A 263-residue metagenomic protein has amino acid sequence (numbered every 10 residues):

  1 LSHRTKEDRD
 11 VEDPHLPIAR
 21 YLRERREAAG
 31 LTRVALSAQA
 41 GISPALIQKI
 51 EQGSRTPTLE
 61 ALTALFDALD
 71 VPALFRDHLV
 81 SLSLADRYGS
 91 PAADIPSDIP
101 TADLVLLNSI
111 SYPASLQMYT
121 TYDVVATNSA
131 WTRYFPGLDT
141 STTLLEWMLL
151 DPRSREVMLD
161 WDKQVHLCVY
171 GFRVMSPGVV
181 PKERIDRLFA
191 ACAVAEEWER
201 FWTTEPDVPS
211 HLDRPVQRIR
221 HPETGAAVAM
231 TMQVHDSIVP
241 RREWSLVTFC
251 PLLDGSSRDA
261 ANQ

Functional and structural regions predicted by a protein language model:
L1-A28: A short, Lys/Arg-rich alpha-helix, primarily the initiator
L1-T5, E60-D98: Short amphipathic recognition helices of helix-turn-helix/homeodomain-type DNA-binding modules
V11, Y88-L104, E197: Short, positively charged
R20, G30-L31, P57-E60: Residue-level signal for the short linker/turn that defines the boundary of a DNA-recognition helix
A28-K49: Short alpha-helical DNA-recognition segment
T101-L253: Hydrophobic protein-protein interaction segments
